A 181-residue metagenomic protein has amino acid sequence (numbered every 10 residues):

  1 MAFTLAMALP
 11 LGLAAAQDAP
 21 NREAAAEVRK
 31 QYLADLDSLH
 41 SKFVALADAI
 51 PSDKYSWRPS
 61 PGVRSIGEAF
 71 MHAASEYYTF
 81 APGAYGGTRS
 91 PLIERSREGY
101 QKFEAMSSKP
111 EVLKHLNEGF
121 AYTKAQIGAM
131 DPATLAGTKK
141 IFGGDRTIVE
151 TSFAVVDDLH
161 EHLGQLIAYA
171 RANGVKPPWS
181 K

Functional and structural regions predicted by a protein language model:
A2-G12: Bacterial N-terminal signal peptides
F3-T4, Q31, W57, E111: Generic detector of short alpha-helix boundary/capping microenvironments and adjacent low-complexity segments
M7, E23, W57-S60, F103 (+1 more regions): Short N-terminal micro-motifs specific to bacterial/archaeal maturation and metal-cluster initiation sites
Q17-Q31, E76-G143, N173-K181: Short, helix-capping/interhelical loops that line the mouth of catalytic, cofactor-, or ligand-binding pockets
L33-D37, S41-V44, K54-E98, K140-K181: Short, contiguous alpha-helical
I50-P51: Membrane-proximal, proline-rich intrinsically disordered regions
